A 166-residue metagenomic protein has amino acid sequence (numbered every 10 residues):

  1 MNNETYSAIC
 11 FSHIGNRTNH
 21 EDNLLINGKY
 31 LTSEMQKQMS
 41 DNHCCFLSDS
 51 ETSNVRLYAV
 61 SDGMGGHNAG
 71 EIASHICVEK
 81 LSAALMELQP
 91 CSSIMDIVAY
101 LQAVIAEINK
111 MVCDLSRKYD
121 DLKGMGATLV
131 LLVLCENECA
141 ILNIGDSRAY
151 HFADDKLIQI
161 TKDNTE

Functional and structural regions predicted by a protein language model:
M1-E166: PP2C/PPM-type serine/threonine phosphatase catalytic domain
